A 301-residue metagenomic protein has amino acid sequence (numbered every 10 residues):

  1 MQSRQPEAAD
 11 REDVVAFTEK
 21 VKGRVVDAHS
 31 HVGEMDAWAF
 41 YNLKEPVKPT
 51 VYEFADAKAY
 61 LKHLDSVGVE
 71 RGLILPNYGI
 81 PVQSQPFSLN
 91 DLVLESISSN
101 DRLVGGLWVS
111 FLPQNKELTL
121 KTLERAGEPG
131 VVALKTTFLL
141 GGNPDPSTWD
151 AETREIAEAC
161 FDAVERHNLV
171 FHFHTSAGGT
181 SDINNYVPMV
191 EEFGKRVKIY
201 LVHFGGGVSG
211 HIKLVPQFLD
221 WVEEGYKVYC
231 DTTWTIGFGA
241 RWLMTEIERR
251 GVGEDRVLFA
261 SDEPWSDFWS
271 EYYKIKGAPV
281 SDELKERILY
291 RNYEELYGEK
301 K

Functional and structural regions predicted by a protein language model:
M1-A28, A37-R71, V252-R256, S266-K301: Mid-to-C-terminal alpha-helical segments outside catalytic/metal-binding sites
S3-A8, R71, I80-H172, E224: Active-site gating/metal-coordination segments in enzymes
R4, T148-L258: Catalytic pocket-lining loop regions of alpha/beta-barrel enzymes, especially the amidohydrolase/enolase/GH5 lineages
R11-E12, A55-L61, F87-L94, E117-T122 (+3 more regions): Alpha-helical scaffolding within the catalytic cores of extracellular/periplasmic polymer-degrading hydrolases
V26-S30, G72-I74, V104-V109, V132-T136 (+4 more regions): Hydrophobic faces of well-ordered beta-strands that scaffold small-molecule active sites in alpha/beta enzyme cores
D36-Y41, T119-L120, P146-T148, N184-Y186 (+4 more regions): Short aromatic-enriched loop/helix-cap "lid" or pocket-rim segments at secondary-structure transitions that line
T50-A55, G79-S88, S110-L118, G141-E152 (+4 more regions): Acidic-and-aromatic substrate-binding clefts and catalytic sites of carbohydrate-active enzymes
